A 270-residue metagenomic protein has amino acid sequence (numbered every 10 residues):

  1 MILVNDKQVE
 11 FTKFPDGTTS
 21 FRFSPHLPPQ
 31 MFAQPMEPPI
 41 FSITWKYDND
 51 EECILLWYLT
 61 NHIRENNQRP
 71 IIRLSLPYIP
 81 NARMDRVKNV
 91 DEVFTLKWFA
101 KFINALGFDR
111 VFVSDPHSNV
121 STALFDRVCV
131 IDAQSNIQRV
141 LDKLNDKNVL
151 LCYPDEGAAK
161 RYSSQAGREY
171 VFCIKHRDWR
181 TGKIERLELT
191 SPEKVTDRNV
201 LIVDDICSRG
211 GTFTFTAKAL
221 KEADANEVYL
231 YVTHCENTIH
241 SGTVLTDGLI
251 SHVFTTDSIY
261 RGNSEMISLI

Functional and structural regions predicted by a protein language model:
M1-I270: PRPP-associated nucleotide enzymes
